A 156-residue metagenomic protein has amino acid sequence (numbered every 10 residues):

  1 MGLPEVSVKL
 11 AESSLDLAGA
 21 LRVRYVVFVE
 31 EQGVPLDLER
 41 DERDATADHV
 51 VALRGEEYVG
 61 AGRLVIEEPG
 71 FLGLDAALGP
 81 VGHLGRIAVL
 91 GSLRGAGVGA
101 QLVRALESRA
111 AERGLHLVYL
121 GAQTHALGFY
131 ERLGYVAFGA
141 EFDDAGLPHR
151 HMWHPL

Functional and structural regions predicted by a protein language model:
M1-H49, L53-E57: Short amphipathic alpha-helix that is part of the acyltransferase structural core
R24, Y130, Y135: Conserved active-site tyrosine of GNAT-family acetyltransferases
A47, V59, G79, L84 (+1 more regions): Short coil/loop residues immediately preceding or within conserved phosphate-binding loops of NTP-utilizing enzyme
V51, E57-L74, H83-A88: Conserved beta-strand in the GNAT
V89, G95-S108: Conserved acetyl-CoA-binding loop-helix of GNAT-fold acetyltransferases
V103, A110-Q123: Conserved GNAT acetyl-CoA-binding A-motif
Q123-T124, D143-L156: C-terminal "cap" of GNAT-fold acetyltransferases
A137-G139: A secondary-structure capping/hinge motif
